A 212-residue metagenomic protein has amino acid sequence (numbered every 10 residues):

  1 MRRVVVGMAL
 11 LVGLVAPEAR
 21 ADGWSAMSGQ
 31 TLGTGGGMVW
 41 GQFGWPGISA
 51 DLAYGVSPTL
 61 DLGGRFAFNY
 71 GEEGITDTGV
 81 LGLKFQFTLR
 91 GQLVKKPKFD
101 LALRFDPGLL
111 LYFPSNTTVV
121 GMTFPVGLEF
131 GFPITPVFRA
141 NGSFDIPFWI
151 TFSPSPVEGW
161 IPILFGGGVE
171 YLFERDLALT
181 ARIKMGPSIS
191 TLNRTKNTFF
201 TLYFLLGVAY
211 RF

Functional and structural regions predicted by a protein language model:
R2-M8: Sec-dependent signal peptide recognition, specifically the positively charged N-region followed immediately by
V5, G13-W40, G91, P136-F138 (+1 more regions): Outer-membrane beta-barrel biogenesis signature
G13-V15, D51, G166-G168: A broad helix-preferring feature
A19-G71, L110-Y112, Y203, A209-F212: Short glycine/proline- and aromatic-enriched beta-strand/turn motifs that initiate or cap beta-hairpins
W24-M27, L93, P97-L101, D106-F212: Outer-membrane beta-barrel transmembrane domain signature
W40, S49, E72-L81, S115 (+1 more regions): Intrinsically disordered, low-complexity coil segments
G47-S49, K84, F124-P125, L164: Short, surface-exposed coil-to-beta transition loops
F66-P107: Mid-chain, structured segments of secreted extracytoplasmic proteins
